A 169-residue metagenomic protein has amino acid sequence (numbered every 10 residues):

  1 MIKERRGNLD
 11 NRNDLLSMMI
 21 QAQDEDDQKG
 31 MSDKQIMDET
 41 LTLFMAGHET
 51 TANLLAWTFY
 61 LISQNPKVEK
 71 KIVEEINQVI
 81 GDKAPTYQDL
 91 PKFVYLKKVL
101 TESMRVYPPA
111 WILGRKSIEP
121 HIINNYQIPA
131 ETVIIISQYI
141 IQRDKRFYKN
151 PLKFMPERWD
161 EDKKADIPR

Functional and structural regions predicted by a protein language model:
M1-L55, Q88, F93, E161: Conserved cytochrome P450 catalytic core segment spanning the I/J/K helices
I2-N13, K67, Y107-P108, I112 (+2 more regions): Proline-centered turn/helix-capping motifs that create local helix->coil transitions or kinks
L41, A46, Y87, W111-I112 (+3 more regions): Cytochrome P450 heme-thiolate "Cys pocket" and heme-binding signature region
T50-E69, V73-E75: Cytochrome P450 catalytic-core helices
K83-N124, K145: Conserved cytochrome P450 K-helix E-x-x-R motif and the immediately C-terminal K′/meander segment
L90, I136-D166: Conserved cytochrome P450 K-helix/beta-meander segment immediately N-terminal to the heme-binding cysteine loop
